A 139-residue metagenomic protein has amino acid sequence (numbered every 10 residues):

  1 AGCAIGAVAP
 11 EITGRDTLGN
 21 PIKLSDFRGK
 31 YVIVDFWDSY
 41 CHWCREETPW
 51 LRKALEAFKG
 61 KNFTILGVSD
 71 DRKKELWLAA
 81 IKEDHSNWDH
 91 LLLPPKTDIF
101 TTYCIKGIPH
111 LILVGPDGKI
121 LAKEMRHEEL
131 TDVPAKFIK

Functional and structural regions predicted by a protein language model:
A1-L24, V133: N-terminal "domain-start" segment that seeds a small globular fold
R28, F36-K53: Conserved redox-active cysteine motifs that mediate thiol-disulfide chemistry, especially di-cysteine Cys-X(1-2)-Cys
R28-K30, G60, S86, I105: Active-site acidic short loop of glycosyltransferases
Y31-V32, P109: Alpha/beta-hydrolase fold active-site loops
V34, L66-V68, L91, I112: Conserved hydrophobic packing residues within short motifs/helices of P-loop NTPase cores of ABC-family ATPases
E46-D84, P95-T101: Structural microenvironment flanking redox-active thiols in thiol-disulfide oxidoreductases
H85-S86, L93-I138: Thiol/disulfide oxidoreductase modules built on the thioredoxin-like
